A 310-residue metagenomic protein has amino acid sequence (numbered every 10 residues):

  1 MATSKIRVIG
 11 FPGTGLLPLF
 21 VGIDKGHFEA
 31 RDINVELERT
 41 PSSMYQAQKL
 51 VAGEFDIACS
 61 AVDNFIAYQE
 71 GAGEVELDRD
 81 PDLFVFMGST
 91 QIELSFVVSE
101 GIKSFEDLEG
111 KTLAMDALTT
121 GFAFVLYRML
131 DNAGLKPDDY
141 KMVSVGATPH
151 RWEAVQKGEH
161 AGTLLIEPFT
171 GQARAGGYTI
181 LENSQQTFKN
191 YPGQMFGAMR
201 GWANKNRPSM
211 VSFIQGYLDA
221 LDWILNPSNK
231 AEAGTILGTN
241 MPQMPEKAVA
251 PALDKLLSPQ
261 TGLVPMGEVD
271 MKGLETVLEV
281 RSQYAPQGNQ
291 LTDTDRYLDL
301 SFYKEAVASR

Functional and structural regions predicted by a protein language model:
A2-K136, M142-V145, A161-E167, N183 (+1 more regions): Short, glycine-/small- and polar/acidic-enriched structural segments that line small-molecule recognition paths
G26, Q48, A52, E106 (+8 more regions): Solvent-exposed, polar/charged alpha-helical surfaces in well-ordered, non-transmembrane soluble domains, broadly
F55-A58, Q156-K157, L256-M271, E305-R310: Short amphipathic alpha-helical segments at helix boundaries and their inter-helical linkers
G73, H150-M241: Pocket-lining segment of extracytoplasmic ligand-binding domains
N204-G288: Secondary-structure end/capping motifs
E275-R310: Conserved C-terminal helix/tail region of periplasmic/extracytoplasmic solute-binding proteins
